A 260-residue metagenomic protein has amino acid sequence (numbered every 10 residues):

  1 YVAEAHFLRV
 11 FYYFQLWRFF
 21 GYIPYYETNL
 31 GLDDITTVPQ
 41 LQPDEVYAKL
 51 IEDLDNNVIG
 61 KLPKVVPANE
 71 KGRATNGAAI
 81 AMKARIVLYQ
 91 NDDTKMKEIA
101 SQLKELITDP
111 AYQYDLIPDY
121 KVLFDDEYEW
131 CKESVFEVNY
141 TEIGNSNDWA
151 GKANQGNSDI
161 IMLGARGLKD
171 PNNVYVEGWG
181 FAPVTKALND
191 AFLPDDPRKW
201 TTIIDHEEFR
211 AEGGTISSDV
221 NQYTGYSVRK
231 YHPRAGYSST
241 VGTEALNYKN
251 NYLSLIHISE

Functional and structural regions predicted by a protein language model:
Y1-A74, V87-Q90, T94, E98 (+1 more regions): Aromatic-anchored glycine-rich loop motif in surface-exposed flexible loops
H6, I80-M82, L163, D195 (+3 more regions): Short alpha-helical segments used as structural interaction elements across diverse proteins
Y47, L54-I59, R73-N221: An aromatic- and glycine-enriched ligand-binding surface/loop that stacks and positions planar moieties
I204, F209-A245: Surface-exposed, extracytoplasmic segments of Gram-negative outer-membrane nutrient-acquisition systems
L253: Catalytic-loop motifs flanking and including active-site residues across diverse enzymes
I256-E260: Conserved small/polar residues in nucleotide/adenosyl-binding loops
